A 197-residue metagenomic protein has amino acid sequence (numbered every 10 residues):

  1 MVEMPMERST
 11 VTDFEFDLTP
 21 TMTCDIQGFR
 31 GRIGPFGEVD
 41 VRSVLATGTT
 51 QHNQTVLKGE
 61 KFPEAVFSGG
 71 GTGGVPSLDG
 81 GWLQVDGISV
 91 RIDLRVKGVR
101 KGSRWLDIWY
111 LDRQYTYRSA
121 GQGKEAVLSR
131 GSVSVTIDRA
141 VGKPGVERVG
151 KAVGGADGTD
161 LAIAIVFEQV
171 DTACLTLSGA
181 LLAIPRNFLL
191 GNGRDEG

Functional and structural regions predicted by a protein language model:
V2-R42, A120-G197: Low-complexity or membrane-interfacial segments used for flexible interactions
P35-G37, K61-P63, D86-R91, L111-Y115 (+1 more regions): Short acidic/polar mixed-charge low-complexity motifs
V44-D93: A glycine-rich, hydrophobic loop/mini-helix early in the fold
G74-V75, V99-R100, R118-A120: Low-complexity, polar/charged sequence tracts that form flexible coils or short amphipathic helices and often embed
L78, G102-R104, Q122: Short, surface-exposed coil-to-beta transition loops
V99-S103, G155: Long, distal/terminal scaffolding or interaction modules with repetitive or compositionally biased sequence
